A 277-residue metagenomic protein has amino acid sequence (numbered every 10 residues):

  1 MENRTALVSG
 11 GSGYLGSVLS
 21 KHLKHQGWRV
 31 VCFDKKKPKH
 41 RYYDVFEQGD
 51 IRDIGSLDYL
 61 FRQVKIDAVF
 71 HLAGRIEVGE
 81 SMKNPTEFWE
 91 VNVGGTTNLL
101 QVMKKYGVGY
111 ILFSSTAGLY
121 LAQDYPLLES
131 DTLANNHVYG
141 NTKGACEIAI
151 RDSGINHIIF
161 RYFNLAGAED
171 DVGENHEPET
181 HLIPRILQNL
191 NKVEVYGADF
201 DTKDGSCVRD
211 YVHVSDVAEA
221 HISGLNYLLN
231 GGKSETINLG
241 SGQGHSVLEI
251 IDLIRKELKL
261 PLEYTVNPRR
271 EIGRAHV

Functional and structural regions predicted by a protein language model:
A6-L23: N-terminal Rossmann NAD(P)H-binding glycine-rich loop of SDR-like oxidoreductase domains
Y43-R52: Rossmann-fold cofactor-recognition segment
I51-V91: NAD(P)H-binding glycine-rich loop region in Rossmannoid oxidoreductase-like domains and their noncatalytic homologs
R52, E87-G95, L133, H137 (+1 more regions): Glycine-rich NAD(P)-binding loop of the Rossmann-fold in SDR/ketoreductase-type enzymes
T97-V138, I158-F160: Conserved Rossmann-fold NAD(P)-dependent oxidoreductase catalytic core, especially the SDR/UDP-sugar
Y120-L121, H137-V138, F160-E179, T202-S206: Flexible, glycine-rich beta-alpha linker
A122, A134-F163, R185-N191: Active-site Tyr-X1-5-Lys
L190-H276: C-terminal substrate-binding subdomain of Rossmann-fold SDR/epimerase-dehydratase oxidoreductases
